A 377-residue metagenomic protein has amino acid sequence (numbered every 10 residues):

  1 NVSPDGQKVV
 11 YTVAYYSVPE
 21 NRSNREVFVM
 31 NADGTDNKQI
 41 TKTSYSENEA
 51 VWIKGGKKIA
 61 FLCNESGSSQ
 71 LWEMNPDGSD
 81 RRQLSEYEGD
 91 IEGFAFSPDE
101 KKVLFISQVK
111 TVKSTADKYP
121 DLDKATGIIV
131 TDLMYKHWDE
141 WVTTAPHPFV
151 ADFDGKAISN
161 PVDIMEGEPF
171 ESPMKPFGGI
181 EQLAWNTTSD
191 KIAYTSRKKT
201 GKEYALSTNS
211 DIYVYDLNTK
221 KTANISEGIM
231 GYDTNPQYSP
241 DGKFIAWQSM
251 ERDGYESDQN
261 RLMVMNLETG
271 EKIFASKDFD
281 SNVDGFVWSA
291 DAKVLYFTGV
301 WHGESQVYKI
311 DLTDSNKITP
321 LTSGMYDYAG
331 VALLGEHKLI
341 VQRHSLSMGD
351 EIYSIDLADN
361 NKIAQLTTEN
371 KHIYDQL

Functional and structural regions predicted by a protein language model:
N1-R25: Beta-strand-rich domains and repeat architectures in extracellular enzymes and scaffolds, especially beta-propellers
N1-V9, S44-L62, R81, E88-V103 (+11 more regions): Conserved beta-propeller blade repeats
P19-R25, N64-S69, E140-T144, E203-S210 (+3 more regions): Short, solvent-exposed loop/turn segments at conserved positions within beta-propeller repeat blades
R25, Q108-G167, T195-D211, I352-Y374: Predominantly five- to eight-bladed beta-propeller fold
E26-F28, Q70-W72, H147-F149, D211-Y213 (+3 more regions): A short loop-to-beta-strand structural motif that recurs across blades of beta-propeller domains
N31-T35, N75-S79, F153-K156, D216-K220 (+3 more regions): Short loop/turn segments that connect beta-strands within beta-propeller blades
N37-K38, R82, S159-V162, A223 (+3 more regions): A structural motif specific to WD40 beta-propellers
F96, F105-K113, G285-K371: N-terminal targeting or regulatory segments adjacent to alpha/beta-hydrolase or S9 domains
